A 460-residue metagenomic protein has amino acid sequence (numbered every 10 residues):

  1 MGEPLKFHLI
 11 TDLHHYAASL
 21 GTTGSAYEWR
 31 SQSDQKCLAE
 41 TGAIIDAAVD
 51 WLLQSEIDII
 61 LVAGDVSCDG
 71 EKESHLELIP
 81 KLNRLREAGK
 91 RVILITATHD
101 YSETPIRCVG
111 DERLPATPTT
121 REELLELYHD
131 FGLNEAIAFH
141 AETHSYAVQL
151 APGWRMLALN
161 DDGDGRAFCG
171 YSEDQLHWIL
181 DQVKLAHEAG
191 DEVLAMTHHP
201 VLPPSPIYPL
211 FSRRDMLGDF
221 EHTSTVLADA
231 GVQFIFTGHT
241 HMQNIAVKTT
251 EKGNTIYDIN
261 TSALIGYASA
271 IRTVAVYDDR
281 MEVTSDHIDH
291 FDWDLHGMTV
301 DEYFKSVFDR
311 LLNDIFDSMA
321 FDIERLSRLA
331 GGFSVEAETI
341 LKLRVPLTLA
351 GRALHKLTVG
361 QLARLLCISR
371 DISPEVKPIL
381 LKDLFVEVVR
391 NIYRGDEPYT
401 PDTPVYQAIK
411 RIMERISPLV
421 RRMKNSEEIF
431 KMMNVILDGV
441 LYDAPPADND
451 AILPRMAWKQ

Functional and structural regions predicted by a protein language model:
M1-H75: N-terminal active-site segment of His-dependent metallophosphoesterases
M1-L5, L295-Q460: Non-catalytic terminal accessory segments
P4-A18, R30, G153-G163, L194-M196 (+2 more regions): Active-site-proximal beta-strand elements of phosphoester/diester hydrolases
D12, D65, A97-T98, L159 (+2 more regions): Active-site glycine-centered loops adjacent to acidic/histidine catalytic or metal-binding residues that shape
H14-A43, G70, C108-R113, G165-Y171 (+3 more regions): Acidic/histidine-rich helix-loop elements that form or flank divalent-metal/phosphate-binding sites at the catalytic
E56-I59, R91, R155-L157, R166-Y257 (+5 more regions): His/acidic metal-ligating clusters that form di-metal
S67-S74, I137-A138, L264-Y267: Acidic-and-aromatic substrate-binding clefts and catalytic sites of carbohydrate-active enzymes
E77-K184, K252, T273, M281-E282: Extended active-site neighborhood of metal-dependent phosphoesterases/phosphodiesterases
